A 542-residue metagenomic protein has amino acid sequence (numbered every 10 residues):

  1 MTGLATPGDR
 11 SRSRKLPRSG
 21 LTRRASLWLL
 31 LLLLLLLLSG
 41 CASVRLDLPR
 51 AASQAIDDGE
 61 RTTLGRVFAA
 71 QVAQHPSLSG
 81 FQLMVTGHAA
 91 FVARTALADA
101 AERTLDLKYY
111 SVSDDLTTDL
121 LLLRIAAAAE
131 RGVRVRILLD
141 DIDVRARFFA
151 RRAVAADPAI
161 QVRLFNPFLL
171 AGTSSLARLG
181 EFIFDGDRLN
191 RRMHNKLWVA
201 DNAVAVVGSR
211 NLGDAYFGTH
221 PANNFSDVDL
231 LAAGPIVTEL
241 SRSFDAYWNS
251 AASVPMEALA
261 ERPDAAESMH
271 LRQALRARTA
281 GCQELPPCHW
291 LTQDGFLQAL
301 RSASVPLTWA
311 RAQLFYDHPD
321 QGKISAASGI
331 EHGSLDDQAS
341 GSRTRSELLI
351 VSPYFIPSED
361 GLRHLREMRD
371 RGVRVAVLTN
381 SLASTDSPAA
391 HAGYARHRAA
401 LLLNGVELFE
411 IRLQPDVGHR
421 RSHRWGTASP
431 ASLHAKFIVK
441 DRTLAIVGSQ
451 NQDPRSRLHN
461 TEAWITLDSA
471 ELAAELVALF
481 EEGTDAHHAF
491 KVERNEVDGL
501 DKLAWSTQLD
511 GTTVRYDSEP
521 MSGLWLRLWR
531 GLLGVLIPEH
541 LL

Functional and structural regions predicted by a protein language model:
M1-R23: N-terminal secretory signal peptides that target proteins for export/translocation
T6, S26, A52-S53: Intrinsic disorder/low-complexity segments
D9-R12, L29, V135: Hydrophobic alpha-helical elements and their junctions with loops/disorder across both membrane and soluble proteins
W28-S39: Bacterial N-terminal signal peptides
G40-K196, A200-L542: Charged, low-complexity intrinsically disordered terminal segments
